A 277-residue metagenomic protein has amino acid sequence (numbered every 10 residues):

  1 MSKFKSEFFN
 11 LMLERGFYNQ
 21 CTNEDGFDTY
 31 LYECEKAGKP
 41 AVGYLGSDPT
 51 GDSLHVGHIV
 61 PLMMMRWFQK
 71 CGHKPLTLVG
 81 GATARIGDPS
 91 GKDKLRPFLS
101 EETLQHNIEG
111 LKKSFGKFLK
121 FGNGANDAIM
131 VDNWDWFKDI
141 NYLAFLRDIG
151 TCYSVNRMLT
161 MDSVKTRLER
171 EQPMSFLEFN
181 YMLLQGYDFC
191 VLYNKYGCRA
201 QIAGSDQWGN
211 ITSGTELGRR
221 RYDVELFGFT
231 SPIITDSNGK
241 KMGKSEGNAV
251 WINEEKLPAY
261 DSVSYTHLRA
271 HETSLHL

Functional and structural regions predicted by a protein language model:
M1-S205, T212-T215, Y222-F227, H267: NTP-dependent nucleotidyl-transfer catalytic core
D135-K138, Q207, P232-N238: Glycine-rich beta-alpha junction loops
C198, V224-P232, N248, A259-D261: Structural beta-strand/beta-sheet cores of well-ordered domains, especially the beta-sheet scaffolds that support
F229-S245, A249-W251: Active-site and channel-lining beta-strand-loop segments that bind or position nucleotide-derived/phosphorylated
E254-S264: Short, surface-exposed, low-complexity cationic segments
T266-T273: Conserved small/polar residues in nucleotide/adenosyl-binding loops
